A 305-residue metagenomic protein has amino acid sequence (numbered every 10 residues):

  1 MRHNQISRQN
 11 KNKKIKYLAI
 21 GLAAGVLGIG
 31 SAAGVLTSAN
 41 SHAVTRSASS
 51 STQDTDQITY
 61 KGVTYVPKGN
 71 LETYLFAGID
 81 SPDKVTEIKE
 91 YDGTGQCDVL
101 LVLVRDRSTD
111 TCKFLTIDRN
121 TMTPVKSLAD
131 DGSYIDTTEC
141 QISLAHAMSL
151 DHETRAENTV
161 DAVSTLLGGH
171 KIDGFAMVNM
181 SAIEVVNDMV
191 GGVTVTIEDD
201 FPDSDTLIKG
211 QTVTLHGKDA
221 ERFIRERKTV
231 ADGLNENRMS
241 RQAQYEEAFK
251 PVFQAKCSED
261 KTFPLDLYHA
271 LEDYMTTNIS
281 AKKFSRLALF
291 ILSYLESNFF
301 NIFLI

Functional and structural regions predicted by a protein language model:
M1-Y17: N-terminal Lys/Arg-rich, disordered targeting/topogenic segments
R2-I6, A32-I305: Non-catalytic, solvent-exposed segments at the cell envelope interface
Y17, A24-G25, A281-F284: Generic alpha-helix initiation/capping and coil-helix boundary signal
A19-A33: Hydrophobic membrane-insertion alpha-helices, especially the h-region of bacterial N-terminal signal peptides
